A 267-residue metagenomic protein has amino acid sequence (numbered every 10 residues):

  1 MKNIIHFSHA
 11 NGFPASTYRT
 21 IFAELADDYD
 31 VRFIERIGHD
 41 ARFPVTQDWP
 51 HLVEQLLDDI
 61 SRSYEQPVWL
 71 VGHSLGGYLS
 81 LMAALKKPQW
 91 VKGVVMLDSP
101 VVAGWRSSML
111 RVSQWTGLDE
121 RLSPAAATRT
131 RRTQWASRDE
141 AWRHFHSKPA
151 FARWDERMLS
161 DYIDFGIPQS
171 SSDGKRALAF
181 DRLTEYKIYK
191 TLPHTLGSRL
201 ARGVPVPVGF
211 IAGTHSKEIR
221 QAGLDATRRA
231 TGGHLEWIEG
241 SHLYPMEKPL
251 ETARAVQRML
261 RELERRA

Functional and structural regions predicted by a protein language model:
M1-F43, D59: Conserved HGGG/HGGXW glycine-rich cap/lid loop of the alpha/beta-hydrolase fold
H6-A10, H73, A212: The conserved beta1-alpha1 loop
R32-V71, V101, L110-S113, R254: Active-site loop/oxyanion-hole signature of alpha/beta-hydrolase fold enzymes
I34-R36, E236-S241: Short glycine-rich catalytic loops that host catalytic nucleophiles or stabilize transition states across multiple
P67-M109: Conserved hydrolase catalytic core segment
V94-Q134, R220: Flexible "cap/lid" loop of the alpha/beta hydrolase fold
R157, I167-R228: Conserved serine/cysteine hydrolase catalytic core
G240-A253: Catalytic histidine-centered segment of alpha/beta-hydrolase-like enzymes
